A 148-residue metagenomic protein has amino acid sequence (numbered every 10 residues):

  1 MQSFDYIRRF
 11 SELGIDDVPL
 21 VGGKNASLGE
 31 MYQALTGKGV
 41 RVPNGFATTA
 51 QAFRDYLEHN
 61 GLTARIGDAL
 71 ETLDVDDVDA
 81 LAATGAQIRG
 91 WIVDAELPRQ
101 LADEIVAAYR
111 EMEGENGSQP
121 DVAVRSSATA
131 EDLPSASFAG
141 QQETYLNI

Functional and structural regions predicted by a protein language model:
M1-I148: N-terminal beta-alpha lobe that positions the nucleotide/phosphoryl donor in ATP/NTP-coupled carboxylate activation
